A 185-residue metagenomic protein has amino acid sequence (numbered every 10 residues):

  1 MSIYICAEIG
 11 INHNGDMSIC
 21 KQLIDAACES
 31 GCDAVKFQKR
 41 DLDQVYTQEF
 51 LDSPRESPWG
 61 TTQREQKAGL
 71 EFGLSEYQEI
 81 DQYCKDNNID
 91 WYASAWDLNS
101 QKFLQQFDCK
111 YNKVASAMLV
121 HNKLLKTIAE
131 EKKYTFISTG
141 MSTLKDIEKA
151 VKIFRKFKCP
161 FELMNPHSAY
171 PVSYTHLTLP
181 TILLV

Functional and structural regions predicted by a protein language model:
I5-A7, V35-F37, W91-A93, N112-V114 (+2 more regions): Hydrophobic faces of well-ordered beta-strands that scaffold small-molecule active sites in alpha/beta enzyme cores
C6-I19, K67-G69, D90-Y92: Active-site mouth loops of central-metabolism enzymes
E8, A27, L104, L163: Conserved, mostly hydrophobic/aromatic
Q22-Q38: Catalytic domains of carbohydrate-active enzymes, especially glycoside hydrolases
V35-G69: Glycine-rich, proline-tolerant flexible connector loops at the mouths of alpha/beta enzymes
W59-S116: Active-site beta->alpha loop and helix N-cap motifs at the rims of alpha/beta catalytic domains
V120-V172: Conserved anion-binding
T175-T181: Conserved small/polar residues in nucleotide/adenosyl-binding loops
